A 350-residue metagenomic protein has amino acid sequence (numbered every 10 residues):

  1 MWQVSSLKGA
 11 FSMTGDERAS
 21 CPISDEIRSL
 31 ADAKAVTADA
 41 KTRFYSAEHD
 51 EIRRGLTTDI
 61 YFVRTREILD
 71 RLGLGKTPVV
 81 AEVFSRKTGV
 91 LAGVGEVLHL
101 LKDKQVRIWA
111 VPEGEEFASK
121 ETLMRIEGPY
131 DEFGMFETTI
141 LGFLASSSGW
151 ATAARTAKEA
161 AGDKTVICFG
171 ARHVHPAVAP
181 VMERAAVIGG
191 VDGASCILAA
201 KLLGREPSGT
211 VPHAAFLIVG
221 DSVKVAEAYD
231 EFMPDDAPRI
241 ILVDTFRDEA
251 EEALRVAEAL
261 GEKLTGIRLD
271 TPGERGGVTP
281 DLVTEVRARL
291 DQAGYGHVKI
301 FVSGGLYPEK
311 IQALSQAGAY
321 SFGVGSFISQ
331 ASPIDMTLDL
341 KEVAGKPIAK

Functional and structural regions predicted by a protein language model:
W2, G9-D235, K263, T337-K350: Ordered alpha/beta subdomains of enzyme catalytic regions
S6, S12, E206, F301 (+1 more regions): Generic detector of intrinsically disordered, low-complexity, polar/charged segments
A214-K350: Glycine-rich phosphate/ribose-binding loops and adjacent secondary-structure elements that form binding surfaces
